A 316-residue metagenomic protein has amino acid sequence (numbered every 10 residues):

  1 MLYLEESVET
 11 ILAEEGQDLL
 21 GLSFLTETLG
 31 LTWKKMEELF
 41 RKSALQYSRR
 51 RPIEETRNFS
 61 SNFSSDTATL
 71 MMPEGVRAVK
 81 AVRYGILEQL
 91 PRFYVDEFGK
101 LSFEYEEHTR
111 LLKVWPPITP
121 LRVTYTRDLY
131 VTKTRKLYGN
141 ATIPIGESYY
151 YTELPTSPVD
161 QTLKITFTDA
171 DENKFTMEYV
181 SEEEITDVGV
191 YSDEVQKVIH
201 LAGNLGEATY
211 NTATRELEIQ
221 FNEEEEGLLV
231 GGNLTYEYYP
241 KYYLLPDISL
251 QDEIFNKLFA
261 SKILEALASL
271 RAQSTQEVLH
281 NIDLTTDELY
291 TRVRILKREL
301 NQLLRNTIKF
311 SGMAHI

Functional and structural regions predicted by a protein language model:
M1-E184, E225-I316: Glycine-enriched, solvent-exposed interface loops adjoining structured elements
V188-G189: Short, surface-exposed alpha-helix to beta-strand junction/turn motifs within ectodomains of secreted and cell-envelope
V198: Active-site or metal-binding loop neighborhoods of secreted/extracellular toxin and effector enzymes
G206-E207, I219: The conserved beta-strand core of Leucine-Rich Repeat
N211-L217: Aromatic sugar-binding surface patches on proteins that engage polysaccharides or sugar-phosphate polymers
I219-E225: Extracellular/luminal low-complexity segments enriched in Ser/Thr/Pro
